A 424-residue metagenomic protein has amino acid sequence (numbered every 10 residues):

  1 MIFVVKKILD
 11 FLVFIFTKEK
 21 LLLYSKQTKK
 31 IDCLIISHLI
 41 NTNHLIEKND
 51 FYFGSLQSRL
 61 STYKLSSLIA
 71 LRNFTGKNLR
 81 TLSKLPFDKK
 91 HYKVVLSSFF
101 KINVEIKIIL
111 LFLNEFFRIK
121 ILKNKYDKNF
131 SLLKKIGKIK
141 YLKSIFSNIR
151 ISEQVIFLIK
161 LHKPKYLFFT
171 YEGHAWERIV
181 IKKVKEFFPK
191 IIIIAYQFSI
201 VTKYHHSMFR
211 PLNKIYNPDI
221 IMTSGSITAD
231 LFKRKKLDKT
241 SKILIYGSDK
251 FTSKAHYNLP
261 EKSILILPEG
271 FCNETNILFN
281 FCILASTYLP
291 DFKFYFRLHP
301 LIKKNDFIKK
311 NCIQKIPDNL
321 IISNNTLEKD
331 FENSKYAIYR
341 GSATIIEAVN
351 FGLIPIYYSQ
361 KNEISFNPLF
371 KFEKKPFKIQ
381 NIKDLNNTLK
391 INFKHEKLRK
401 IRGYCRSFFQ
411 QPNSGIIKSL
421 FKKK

Functional and structural regions predicted by a protein language model:
M1-K424: Catalytic-core helical/loop segments in enzymes performing group transfer/polymerization on anionic/lipid-linked
